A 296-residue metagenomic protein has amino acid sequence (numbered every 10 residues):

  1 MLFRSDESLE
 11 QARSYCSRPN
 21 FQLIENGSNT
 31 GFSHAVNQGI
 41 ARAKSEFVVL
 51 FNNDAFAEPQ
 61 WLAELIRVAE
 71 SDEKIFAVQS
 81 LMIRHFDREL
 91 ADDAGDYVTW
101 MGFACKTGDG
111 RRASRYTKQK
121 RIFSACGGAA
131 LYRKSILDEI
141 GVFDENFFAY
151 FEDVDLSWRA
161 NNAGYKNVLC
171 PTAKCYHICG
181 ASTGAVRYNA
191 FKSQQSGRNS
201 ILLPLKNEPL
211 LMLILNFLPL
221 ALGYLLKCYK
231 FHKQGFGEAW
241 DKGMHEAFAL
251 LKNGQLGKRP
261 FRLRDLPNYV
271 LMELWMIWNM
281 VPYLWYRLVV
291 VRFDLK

Functional and structural regions predicted by a protein language model:
M1-E25: Acidic donor-binding segment of Leloir-type glycosyltransferases
E25-A43, N53: Glycine-rich, basic loop-to-helix element that forms the pyrophosphate-binding segment of sugar-nucleotide handling
V48: Short aromatic/hydrophobic "clamp" motif used to bind/position activated sugar donors
A55-V98: Conserved donor NDP-sugar-binding/catalytic core segment of glycosyltransferases
L65, F123-K174: A short, conserved alpha-helix in the catalytic core of glycosyltransferases
A91, R111-Y132, V154-L156, G184-A185: A recurrent flexible, glycine/aromatic-enriched loop bordering the glycosyltransferase active site that acts as
A163-K166, C170-Y188, N199, L203: Active-site donor/metal-binding and catalytic loop motifs of nucleotide-sugar-dependent glycosylation enzymes
L213-K296: Non-catalytic, C-terminal membrane-associated alpha-helical segments of glycosyltransferases
